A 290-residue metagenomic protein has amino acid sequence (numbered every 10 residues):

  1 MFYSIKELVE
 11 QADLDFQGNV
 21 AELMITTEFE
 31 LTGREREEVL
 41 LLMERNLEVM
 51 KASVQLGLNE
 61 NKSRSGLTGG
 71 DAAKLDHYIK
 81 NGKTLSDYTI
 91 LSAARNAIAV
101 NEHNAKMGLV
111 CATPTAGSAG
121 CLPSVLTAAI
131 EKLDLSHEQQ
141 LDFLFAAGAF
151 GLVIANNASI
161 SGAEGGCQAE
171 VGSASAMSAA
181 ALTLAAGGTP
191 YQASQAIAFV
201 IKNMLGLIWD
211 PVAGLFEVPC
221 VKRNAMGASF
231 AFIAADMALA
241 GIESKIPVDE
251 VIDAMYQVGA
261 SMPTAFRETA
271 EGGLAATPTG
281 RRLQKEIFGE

Functional and structural regions predicted by a protein language model:
M1-G108, I130-K132, G241, V248-E290: Generic N-terminal targeting/processing segments that precede catalytic cores or assembly contacts
L85, A112-A119, E131, L135-S136 (+1 more regions): Glycine- and small hydrophobic-enriched segments that form the cores of compact globular domains
D87-N104, Q139-A158, K202-P211, I246: Acidic-glycine-rich active-site phosphate/pyrophosphate-binding loop
M107-V125, A169-A174: Conserved phosphate/anionic-ligand binding catalytic regions in large, soluble enzymes, centered on
S118-T127, S175-A180, A228-A234: Well-ordered alpha-helical segments within folded domains of soluble proteins
P123-D134, L182-G187: Alpha-helical support elements that line or immediately flank enzyme active sites and cofactor-binding pockets
L144, F150-A163, C167-M177, L182: Glycine- and acidic-residue-rich phosphate-binding/metal-coordinating active-site segment common to enzymes that handle
L184-E290: Functionally critical mobile loop/hinge segments
